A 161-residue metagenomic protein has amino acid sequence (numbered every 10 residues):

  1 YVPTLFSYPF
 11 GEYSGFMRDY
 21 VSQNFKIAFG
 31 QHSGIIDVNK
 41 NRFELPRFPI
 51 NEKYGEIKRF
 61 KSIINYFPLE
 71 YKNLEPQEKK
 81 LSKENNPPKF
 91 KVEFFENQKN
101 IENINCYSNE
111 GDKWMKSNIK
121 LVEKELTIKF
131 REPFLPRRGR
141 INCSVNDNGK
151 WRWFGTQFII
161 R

Functional and structural regions predicted by a protein language model:
Y1-E52: Catalytic domains of cell-wall/extracellular-matrix polysaccharide-remodeling enzymes, centered on de-N-acetylation
K40, R47-R161: Terminal accessory/targeting
